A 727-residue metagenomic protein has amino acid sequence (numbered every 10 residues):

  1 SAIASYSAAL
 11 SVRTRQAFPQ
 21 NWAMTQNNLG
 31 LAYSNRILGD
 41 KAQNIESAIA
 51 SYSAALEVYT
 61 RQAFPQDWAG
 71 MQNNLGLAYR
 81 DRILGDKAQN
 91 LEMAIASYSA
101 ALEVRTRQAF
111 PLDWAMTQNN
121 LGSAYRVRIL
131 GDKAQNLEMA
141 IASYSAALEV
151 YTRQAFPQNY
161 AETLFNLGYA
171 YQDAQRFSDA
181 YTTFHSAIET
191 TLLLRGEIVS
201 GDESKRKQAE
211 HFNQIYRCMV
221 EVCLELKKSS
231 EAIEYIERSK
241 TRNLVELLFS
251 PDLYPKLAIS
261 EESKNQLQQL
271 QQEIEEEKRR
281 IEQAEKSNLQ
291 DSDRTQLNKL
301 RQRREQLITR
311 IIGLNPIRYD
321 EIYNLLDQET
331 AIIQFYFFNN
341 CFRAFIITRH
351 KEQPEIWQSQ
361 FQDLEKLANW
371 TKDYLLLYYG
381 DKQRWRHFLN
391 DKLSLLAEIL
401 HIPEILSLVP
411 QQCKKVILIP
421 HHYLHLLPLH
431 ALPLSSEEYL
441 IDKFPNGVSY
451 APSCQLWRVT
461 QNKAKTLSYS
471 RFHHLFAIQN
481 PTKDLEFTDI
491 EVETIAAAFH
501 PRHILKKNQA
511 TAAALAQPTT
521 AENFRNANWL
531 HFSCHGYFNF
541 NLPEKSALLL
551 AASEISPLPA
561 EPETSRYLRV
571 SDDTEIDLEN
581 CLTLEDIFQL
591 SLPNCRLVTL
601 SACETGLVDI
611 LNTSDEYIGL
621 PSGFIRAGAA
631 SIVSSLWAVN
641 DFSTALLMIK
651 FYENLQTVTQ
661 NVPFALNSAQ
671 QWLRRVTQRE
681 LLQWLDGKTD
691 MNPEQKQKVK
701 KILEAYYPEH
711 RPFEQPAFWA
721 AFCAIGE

Functional and structural regions predicted by a protein language model:
Q20-N35, Q66-D81, L112-V127, Q158-Y169 (+2 more regions): Conserved alpha-helical positions within TPR/SEL1-like repeat arrays
F177-K443, T466-F476, A497, V676-L685 (+4 more regions): Amphipathic alpha-helical protein-protein interaction segments
P251, N265, E355, Q362-D363 (+6 more regions): Catalytic-core domains of enzymes
T295, T644-E727: An often Trp-containing, charged/polar helix-loop segment at the C-terminal end of enzyme catalytic cores
Y450-V459, P481-T482, N528, F532-N539 (+1 more regions): Catalytic cores of nucleophile-dependent amide-cleaving enzymes
